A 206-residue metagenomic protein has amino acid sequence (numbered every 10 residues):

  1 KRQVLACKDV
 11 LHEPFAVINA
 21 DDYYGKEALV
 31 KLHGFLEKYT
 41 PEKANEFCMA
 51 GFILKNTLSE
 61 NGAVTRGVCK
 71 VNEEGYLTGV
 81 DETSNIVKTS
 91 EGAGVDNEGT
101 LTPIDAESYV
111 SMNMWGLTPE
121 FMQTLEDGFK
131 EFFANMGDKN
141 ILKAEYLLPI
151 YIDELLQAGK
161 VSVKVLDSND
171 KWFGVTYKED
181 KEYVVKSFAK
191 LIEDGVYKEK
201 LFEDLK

Functional and structural regions predicted by a protein language model:
K1-E13: Short phosphate-binding loop-to-helix
E13-P14, E46, V161: Short coil/turn segments at beta-strand junctions that form active-site/ligand-binding loops
E13-Y23: Short beta-strand-to-loop acidic/aromatic patch adjacent to the donor-nucleotide binding site
K26-W115, P119: Conserved core of the sugar-phosphate nucleotidyltransferase
Y109, K164-D170: Catalytic beta-strand/loop signature of glycosyltransferases that borders the donor
E126-V161: A C-terminal functional module that forms or caps the active site or interfaces directly with catalytic machinery
Y183-K206: Terminal low-complexity segments of carbohydrate-biosynthetic enzymes
